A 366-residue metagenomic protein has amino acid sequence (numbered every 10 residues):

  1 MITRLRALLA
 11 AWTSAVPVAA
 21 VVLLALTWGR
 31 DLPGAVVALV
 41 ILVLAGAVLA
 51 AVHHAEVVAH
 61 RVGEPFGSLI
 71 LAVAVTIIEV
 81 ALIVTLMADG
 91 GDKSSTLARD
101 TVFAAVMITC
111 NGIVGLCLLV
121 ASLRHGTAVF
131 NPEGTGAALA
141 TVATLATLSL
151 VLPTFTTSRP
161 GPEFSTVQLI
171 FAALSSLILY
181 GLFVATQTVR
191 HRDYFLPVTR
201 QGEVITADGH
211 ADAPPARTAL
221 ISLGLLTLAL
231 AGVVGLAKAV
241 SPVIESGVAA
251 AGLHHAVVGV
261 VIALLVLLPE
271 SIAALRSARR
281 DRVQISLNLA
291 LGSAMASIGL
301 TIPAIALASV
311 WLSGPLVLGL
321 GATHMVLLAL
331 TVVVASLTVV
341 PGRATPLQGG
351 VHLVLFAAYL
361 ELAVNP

Functional and structural regions predicted by a protein language model:
M1-P366: Hydrophobic alpha-helical segments, chiefly the membrane-spanning helices and signal/signal-anchor peptides
